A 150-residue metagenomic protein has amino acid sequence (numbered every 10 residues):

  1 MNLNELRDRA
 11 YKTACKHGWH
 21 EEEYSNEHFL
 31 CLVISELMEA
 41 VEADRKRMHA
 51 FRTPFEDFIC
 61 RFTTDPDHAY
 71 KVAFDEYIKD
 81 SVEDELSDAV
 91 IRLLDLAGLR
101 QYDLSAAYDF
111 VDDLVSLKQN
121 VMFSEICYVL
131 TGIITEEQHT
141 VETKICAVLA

Functional and structural regions predicted by a protein language model:
M1-A150: Flexible "arm" and connector segments at domain edges
